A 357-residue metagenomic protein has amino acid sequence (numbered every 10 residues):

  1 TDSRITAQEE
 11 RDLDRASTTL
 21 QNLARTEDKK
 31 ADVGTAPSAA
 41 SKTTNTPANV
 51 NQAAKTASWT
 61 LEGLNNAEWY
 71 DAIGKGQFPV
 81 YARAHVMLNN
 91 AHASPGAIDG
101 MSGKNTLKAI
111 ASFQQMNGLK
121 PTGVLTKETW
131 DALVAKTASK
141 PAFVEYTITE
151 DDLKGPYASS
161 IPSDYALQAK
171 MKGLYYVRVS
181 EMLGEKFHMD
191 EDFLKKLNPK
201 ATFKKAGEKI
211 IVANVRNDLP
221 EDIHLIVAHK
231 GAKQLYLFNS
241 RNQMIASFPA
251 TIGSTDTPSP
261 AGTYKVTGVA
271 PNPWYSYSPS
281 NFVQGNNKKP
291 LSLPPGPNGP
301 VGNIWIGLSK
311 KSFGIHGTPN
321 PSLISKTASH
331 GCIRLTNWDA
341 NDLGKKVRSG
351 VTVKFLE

Functional and structural regions predicted by a protein language model:
R11-A97, S139-A169: Acidic, Ser/Thr/Pro/Gly-enriched interdomain connector segments
E68-Q77, A93-M101, G118-K120, A166-L174 (+5 more regions): Second-shell loop/turn segments in exported
G76-T122, M189: A short amphipathic alpha-helical interaction element
N89-A93, A111-L119, W130, V134-A138 (+7 more regions): Sec-exported extracytoplasmic/periplasmic mature domains
K104-E150, K195-L225: Extracellular LysM carbohydrate-binding repeats and other cell-envelope/extracellular binding modules
L125, A169-S247: Secretory/export targeting leaders with adjacent low-complexity proregions
P220-T318: Gly/Pro-biased beta-strand-loop elements
N286-E357: Exported/periplasmic cell-wall-interacting domains
